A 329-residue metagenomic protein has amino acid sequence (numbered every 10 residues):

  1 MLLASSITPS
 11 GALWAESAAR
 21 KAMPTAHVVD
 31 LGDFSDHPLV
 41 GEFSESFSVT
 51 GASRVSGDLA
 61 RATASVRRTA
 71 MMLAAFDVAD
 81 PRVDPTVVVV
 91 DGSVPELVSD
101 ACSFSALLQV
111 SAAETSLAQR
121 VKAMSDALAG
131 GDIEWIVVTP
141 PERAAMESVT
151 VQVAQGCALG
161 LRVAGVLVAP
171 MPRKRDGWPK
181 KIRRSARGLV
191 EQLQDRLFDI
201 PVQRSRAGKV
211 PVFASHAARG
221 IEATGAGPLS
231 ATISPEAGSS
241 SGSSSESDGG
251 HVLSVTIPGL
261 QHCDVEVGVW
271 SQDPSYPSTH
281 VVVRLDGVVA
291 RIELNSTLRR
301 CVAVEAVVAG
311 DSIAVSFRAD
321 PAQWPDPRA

Functional and structural regions predicted by a protein language model:
M1-K122: Nucleotide-state-sensitive switch-loop elements of NTP-binding domains
V88, W135-I136: Short, well-ordered beta-strand core segments
S125-G130, I136, P140-H262, S271-S278 (+3 more regions): C-terminal lobe/tail of nucleotide-utilizing enzymes
P325-P327: C-terminal low-complexity, charged extensions that often adopt amphipathic alpha-helices
